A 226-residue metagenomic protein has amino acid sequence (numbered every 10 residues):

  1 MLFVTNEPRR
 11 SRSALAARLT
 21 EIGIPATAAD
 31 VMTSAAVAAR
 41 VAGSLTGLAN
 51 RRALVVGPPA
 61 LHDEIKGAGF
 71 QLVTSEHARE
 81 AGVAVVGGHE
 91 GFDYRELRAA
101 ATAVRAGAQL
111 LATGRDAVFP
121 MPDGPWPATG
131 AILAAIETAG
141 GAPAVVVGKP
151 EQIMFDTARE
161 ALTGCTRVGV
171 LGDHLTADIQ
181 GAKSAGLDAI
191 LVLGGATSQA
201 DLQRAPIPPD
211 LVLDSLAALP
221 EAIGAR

Functional and structural regions predicted by a protein language model:
V4-M32, A36-R226: Asp-based, Mg2+/Mn2+-dependent phosphohydrolase catalytic module
